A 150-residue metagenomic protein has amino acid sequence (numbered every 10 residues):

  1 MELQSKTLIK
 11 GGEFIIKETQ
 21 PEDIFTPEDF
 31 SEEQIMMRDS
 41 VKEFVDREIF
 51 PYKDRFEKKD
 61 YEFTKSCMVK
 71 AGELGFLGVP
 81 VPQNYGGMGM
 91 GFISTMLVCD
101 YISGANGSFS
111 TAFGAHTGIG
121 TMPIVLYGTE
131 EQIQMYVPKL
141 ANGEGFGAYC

Functional and structural regions predicted by a protein language model:
M1-E33: Intrinsic disorder at enzyme termini
E2-S5, I9-G11, R47, P51 (+2 more regions): Alpha-helix capping/hinge segments and adjacent helical runs
K6-L8, E33-D39, A105-G107: A ubiquitous short alpha-helical element
G11-E13, E18-T19, V45, G107-S110 (+1 more regions): Short secondary-structure boundary micro-motifs
E28-I49: Mature N-terminal segment immediately following signal peptide/propeptide cleavage in secreted/periplasmic
M36, F50-C150: Glycine-rich flavin
